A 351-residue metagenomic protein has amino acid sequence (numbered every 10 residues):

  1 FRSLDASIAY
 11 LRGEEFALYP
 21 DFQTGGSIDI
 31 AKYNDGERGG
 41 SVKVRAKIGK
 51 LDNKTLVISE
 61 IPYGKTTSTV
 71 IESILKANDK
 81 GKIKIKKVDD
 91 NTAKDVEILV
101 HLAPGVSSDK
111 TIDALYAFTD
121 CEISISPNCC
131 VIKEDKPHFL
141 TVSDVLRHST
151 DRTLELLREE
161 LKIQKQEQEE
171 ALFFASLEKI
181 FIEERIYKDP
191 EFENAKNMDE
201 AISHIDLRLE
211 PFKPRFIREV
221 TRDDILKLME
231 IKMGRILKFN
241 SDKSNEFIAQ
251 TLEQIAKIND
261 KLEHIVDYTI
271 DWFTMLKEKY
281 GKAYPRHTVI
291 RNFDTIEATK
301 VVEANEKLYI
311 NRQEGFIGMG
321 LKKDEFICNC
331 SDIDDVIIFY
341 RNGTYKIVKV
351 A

Functional and structural regions predicted by a protein language model:
F1-A351: C-terminal interaction appendages of subunits in large macromolecular complexes
